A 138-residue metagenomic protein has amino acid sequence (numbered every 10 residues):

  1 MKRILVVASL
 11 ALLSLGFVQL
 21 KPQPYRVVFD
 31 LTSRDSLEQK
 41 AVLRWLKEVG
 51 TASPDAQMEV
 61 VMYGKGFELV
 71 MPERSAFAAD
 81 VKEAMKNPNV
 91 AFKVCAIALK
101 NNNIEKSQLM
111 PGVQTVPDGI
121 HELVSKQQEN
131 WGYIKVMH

Functional and structural regions predicted by a protein language model:
M1-I4: Positively charged n-region of N-terminal signal peptides that target proteins for export
V7-G16: Bacterial N-terminal signal peptides
V18-H138: Secreted/extracellular ectodomain signature
